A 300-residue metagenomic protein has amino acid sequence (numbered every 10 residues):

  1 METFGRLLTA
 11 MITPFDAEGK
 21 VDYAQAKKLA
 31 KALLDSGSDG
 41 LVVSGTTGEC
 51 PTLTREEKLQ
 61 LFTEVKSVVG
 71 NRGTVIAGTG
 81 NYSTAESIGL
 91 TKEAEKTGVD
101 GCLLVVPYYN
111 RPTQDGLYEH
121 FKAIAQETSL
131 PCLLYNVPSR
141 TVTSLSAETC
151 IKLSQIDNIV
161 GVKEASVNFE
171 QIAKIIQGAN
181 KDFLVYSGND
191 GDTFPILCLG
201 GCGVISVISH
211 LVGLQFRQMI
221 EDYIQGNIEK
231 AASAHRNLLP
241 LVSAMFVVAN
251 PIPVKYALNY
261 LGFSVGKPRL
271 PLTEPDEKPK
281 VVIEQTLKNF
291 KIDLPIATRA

Functional and structural regions predicted by a protein language model:
E2-T9, T13-S144: Active-site beta->alpha loop and helix N-cap motifs at the rims of alpha/beta catalytic domains
R6-I12, A32, S36-S38, C198-L199 (+1 more regions): C-terminal alpha-helical cap/extension of soluble enzyme domains
L7, T47-C50, G80-Y82, K163 (+3 more regions): Gly/Ser/Thr-rich beta-alpha loop segments that engage phosphate groups in nucleotides
A26, K58, F62, S87 (+7 more regions): A general structural signal for well-ordered alpha-helical segments in protein cores
S36, Q60, E64-V69, E93 (+9 more regions): Alpha-helical structural signal in soluble globular domains
L53-E56, G89, Q114-L117, L145-A147 (+4 more regions): Short secondary-structure transition/capping segments
Q126-E127, R140-F246: Catalytic alpha/beta core domains of metabolic enzymes, predominantly
N136, N158-I159, R269-L270: Glycine-rich phosphate-binding "P-loop"
